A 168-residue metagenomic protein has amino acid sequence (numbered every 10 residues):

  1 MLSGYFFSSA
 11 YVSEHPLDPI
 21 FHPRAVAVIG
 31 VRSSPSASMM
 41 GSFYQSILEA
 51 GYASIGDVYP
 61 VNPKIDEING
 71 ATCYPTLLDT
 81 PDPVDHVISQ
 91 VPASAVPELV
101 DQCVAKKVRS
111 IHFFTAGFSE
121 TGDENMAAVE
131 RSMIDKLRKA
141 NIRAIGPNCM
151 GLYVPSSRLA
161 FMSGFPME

Functional and structural regions predicted by a protein language model:
L2-E168: Catalytic-core regions of core metabolic enzymes, especially those transforming organic acids/acyl-group intermediates
